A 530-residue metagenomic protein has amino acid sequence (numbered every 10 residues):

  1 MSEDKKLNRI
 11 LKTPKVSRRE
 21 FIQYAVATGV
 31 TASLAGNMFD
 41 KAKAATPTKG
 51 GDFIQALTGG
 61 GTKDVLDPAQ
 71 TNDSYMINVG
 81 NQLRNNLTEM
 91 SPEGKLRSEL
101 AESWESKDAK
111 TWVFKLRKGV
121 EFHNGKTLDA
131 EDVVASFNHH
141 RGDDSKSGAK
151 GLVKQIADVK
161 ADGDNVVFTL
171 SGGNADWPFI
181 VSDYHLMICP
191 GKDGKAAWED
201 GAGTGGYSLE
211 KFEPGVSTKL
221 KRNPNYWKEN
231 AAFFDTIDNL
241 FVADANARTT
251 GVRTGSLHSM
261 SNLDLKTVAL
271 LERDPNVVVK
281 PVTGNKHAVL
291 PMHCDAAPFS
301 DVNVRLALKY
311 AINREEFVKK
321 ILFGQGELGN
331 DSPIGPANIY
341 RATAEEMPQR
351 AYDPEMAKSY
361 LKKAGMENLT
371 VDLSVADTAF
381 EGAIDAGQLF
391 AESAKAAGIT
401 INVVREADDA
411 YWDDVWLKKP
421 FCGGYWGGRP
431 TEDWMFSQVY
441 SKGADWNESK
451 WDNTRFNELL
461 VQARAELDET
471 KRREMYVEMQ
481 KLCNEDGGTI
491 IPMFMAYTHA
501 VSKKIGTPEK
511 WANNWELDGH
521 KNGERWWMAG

Functional and structural regions predicted by a protein language model:
M1-E20: N-terminal secretory signal peptides
A56-K107, N138, A202-T204: N-terminal lobe/hinge region of extracytoplasmic solute-binding protein
S91-K95, V181-A232, T236, D244-N246 (+3 more regions): Gly/Pro-rich hinge or "lid" segments in bacterial periplasmic/extracellular proteins
E105, K115, A149-G191, K211: Surface-exposed binding/hinge segments that line and control ligand-binding clefts or catalytic entry sites
V113, A396, T400-Y411, S437-K503 (+1 more regions): Extracytoplasmic/peripheral linker and loop segments enriched in polar/acidic and small residues with frequent Thr/Pro
N225-L270, E392, T400: Ligand-site clamp/hinge motif
L328-K363, F380-D385: Structural transition elements
V501-G530: Long beta-strand-rich cores associated with HINT superfamily self-processing modules
